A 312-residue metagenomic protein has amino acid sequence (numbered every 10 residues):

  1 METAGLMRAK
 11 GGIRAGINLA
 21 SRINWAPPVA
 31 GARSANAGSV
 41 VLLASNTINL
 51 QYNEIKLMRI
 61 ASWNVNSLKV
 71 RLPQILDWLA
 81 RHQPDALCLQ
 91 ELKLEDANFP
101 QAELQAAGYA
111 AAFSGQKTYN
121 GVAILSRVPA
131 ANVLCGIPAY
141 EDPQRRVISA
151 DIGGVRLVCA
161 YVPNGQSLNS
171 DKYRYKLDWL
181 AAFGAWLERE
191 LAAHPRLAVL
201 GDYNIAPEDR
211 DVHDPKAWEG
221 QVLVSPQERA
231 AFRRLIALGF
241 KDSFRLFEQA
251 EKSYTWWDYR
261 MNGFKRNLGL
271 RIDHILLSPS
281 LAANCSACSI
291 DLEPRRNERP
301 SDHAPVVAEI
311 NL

Functional and structural regions predicted by a protein language model:
R8, R14, S21-W25, R33-S34 (+2 more regions): Low-acidity, Ser/Thr- and Arg-rich intrinsically disordered low-complexity segments
S45-Y109, K117-V122, P207: N-terminal, active-site-proximal structural segment of metallo-dependent hydrolase catalytic domains
M58-S67, G154-N169, L200, H303: Active-site-proximal beta-strand elements of phosphoester/diester hydrolases
W63-N64, L79-A97, L157, W186-D209 (+4 more regions): Active-site beta-strand/loop signature of hydrolases that rely on acidic residues for catalysis
R81, D96-N98, Q105, V133-G136 (+1 more regions): Metal-dependent phosphoester-hydrolase catalytic domains
L92-E95, F99-S167: Structured beta-strand-rich core segments of catalytic domains in phosphoester-bond hydrolases
P138, P163-L180, K216-Q221: Surface-exposed cleft-lining segments at the edges of enzyme active sites
